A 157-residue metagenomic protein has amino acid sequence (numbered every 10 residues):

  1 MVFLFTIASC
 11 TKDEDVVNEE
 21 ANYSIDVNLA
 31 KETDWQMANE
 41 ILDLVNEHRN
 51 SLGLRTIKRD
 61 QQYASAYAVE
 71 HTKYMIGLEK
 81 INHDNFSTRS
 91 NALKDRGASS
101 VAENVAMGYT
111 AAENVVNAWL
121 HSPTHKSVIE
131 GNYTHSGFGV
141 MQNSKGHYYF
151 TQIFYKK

Functional and structural regions predicted by a protein language model:
F5-S9: C-terminal motif of bacterial Sec signal peptides marking the signal peptidase cleavage site
C10-E14: Bacterial signal peptide processing site
V17-I76: A short alpha-helix/helix-coil micro-patch that ends at or immediately precedes a cysteine
A38-N46, S65, V69-T72, A102 (+4 more regions): Extracytoplasmic/secreted envelope proteins and their assembly/folding machinery, especially bacterial periplasmic
S51, A106-K157: Disulfide-stabilized extracellular recognition modules
S51-S65, E79-S90, K126-M141: Surface-exposed patches in mature extracellular/periplasmic domains of secreted proteins
S65-V115: Short, surface-exposed glycine/acidic/tryptophan-bearing loops
